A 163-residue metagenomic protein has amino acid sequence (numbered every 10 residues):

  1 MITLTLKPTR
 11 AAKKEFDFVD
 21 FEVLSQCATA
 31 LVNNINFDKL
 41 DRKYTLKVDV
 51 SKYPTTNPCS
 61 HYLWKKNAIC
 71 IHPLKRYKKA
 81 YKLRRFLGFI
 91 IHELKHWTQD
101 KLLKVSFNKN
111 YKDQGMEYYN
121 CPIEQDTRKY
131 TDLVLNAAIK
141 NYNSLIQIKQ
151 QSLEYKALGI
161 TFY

Functional and structural regions predicted by a protein language model:
M1-V19, Y44-T55: Hydrophobic or amphipathic, alpha-helical segments that drive membrane association/targeting
L4-A11, E117-N120, K129-Y163: Long, well-structured alpha-helical subdomains associated with metal-dependent extracellular/ecto-lumenal hydrolases
V19-R42: Zn2+-dependent metallopeptidase catalytic core
L24, L83, L87-I91, A157: Extended low-polarity, hydrophobic cluster-rich segments
N34-K43, L103-S106, A138-I146: Surface-exposed helix-capping loop/turn segments at secondary-structure junctions
D49-R84, D100: Active-site scaffold of zinc-dependent metalloenzymes
R84-G88, D100-K129: Post-HEXXH active-site segment of zinc metalloproteases
I91-Q99: Short active-site segment of divalent metal-dependent hydrolases/proteases that encodes the spacing between
